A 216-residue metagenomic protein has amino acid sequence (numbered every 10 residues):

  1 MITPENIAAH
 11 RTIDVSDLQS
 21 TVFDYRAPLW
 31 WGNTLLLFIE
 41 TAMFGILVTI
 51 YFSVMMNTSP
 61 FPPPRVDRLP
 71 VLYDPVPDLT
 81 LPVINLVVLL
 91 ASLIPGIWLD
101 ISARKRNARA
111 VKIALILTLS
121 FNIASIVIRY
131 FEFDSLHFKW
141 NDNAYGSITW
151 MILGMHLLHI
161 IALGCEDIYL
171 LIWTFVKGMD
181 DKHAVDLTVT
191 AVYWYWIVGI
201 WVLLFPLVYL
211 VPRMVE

Functional and structural regions predicted by a protein language model:
M1-E216: ...captures the hydrophobic TM-helix bundle architecture rather than a specific catalytic motif, and can also fire on
